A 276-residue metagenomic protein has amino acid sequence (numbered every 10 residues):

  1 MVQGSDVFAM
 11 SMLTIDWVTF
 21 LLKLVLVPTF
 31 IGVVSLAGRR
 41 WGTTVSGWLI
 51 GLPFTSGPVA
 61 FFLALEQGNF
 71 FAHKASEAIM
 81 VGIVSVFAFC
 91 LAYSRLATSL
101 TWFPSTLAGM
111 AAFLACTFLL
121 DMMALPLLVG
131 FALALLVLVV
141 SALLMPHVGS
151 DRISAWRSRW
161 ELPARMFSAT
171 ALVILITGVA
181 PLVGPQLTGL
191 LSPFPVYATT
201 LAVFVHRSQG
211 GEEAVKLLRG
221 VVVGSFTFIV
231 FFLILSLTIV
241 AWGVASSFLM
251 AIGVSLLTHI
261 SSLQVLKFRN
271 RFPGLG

Functional and structural regions predicted by a protein language model:
G4-I50: N-terminal signal-anchor module of multipass membrane proteins
I15-V27, L49-P53, Q67-S85, L127-V137 (+2 more regions): Structural signature of hydrophobic alpha-helical transmembrane segments
F30-T43, F87-T101, L143-S154, A202-E213 (+1 more regions): C-terminal ends of transmembrane helices
T44-P53, L100-A111, L128-L135, S154-S168 (+1 more regions): Cytoplasmic-side transmembrane-helix entry/capping segments in multi-pass membrane proteins
I50-E66, I229: A generic, lipid-embedded transmembrane alpha helix
L63-A64, F118-V129, A171-L182, F228-V244: Hydrophobic alpha-helical transmembrane segments in multi-pass integral membrane proteins
F71-V81, F87-A132: Membrane-interface helix-loop-helix junctions at boundaries between adjacent transmembrane segments
H147-L187: Selected transmembrane alpha-helices and immediately adjacent juxtamembrane segments of polytopic inner-membrane
